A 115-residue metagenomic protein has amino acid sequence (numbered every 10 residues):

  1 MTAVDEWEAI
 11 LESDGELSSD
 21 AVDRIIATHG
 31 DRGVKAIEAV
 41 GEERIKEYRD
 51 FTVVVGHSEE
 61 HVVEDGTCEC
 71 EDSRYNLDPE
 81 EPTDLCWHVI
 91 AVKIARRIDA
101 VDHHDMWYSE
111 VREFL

Functional and structural regions predicted by a protein language model:
M1-L115: Long, low-complexity, compositionally biased intrinsically disordered regions
